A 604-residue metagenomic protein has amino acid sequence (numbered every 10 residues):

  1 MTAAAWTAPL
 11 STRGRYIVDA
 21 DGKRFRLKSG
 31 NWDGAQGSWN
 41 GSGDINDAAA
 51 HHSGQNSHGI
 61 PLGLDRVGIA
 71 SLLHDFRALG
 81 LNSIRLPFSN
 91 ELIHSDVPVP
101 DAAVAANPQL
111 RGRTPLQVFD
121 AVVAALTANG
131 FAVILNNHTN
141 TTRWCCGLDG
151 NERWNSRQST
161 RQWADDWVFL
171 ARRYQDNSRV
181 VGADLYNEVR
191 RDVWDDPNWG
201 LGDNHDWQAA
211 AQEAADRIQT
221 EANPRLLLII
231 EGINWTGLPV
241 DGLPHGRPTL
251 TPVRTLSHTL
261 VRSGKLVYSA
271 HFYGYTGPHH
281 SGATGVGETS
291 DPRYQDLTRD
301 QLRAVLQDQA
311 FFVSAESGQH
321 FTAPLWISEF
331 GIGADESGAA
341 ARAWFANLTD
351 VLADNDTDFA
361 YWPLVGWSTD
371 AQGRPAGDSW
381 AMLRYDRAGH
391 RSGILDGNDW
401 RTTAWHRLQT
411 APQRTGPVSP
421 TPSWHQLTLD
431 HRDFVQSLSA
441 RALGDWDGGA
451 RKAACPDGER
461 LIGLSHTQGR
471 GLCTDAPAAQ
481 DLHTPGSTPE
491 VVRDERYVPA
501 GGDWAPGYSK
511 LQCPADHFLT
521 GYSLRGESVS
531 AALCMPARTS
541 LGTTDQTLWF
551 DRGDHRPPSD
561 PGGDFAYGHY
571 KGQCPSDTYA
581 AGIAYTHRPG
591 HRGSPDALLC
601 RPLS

Functional and structural regions predicted by a protein language model:
M1-S83: N-terminal carbohydrate-binding accessory modules
P9, S53-P61, D65, R157 (+2 more regions): Extracellular glycoside hydrolase catalytic/binding regions
S29, P87, A132-N136, G182-D184 (+1 more regions): Outer-envelope exported proteins of Gram-negative bacteria
N31-G37, S83, S89-H94, T139-R143 (+5 more regions): Solvent-exposed loop/turn segments at secondary-structure junctions within structured extracellular/periplasmic domains
S42-A48, S53-G54, N90-P115, T141-Q158 (+3 more regions): Surface-exposed, active-site-proximal loop segments in enzymatic domains
N56-I84, L92-H94, P100-G182, A209-R217 (+1 more regions): An active-site-proximal structural segment forming one wall of the substrate-binding cleft that immediately precedes
S337-H431: Aromatic-rich peripheral "rim/lid" segments of glycoside hydrolase catalytic domains that contact and position glycan
H425-S604: Lectin-type carbohydrate-recognition ectodomains
